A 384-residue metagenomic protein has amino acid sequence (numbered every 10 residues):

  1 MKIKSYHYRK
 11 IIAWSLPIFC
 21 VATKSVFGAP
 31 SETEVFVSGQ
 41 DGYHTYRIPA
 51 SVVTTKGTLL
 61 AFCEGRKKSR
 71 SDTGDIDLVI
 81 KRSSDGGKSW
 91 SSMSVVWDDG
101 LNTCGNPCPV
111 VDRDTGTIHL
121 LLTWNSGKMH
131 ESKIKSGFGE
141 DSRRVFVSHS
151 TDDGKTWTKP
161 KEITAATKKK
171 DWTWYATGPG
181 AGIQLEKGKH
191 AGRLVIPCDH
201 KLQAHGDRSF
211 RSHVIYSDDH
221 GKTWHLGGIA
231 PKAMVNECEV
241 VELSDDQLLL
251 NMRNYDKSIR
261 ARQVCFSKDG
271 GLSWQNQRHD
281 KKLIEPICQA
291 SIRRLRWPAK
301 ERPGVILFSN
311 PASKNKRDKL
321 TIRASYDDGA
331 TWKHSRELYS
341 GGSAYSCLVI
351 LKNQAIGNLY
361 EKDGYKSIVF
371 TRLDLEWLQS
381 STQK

Functional and structural regions predicted by a protein language model:
K2-S15: Bacterial N-terminal signal peptides that target proteins for export
Y6-Y8, F19, F27: Aromatic (phenylalanine/tyrosine) cluster motif
A13-K24: Bacterial N-terminal signal peptides
F27-K384: Asp-box/BNR beta-propeller blade signature and adjacent active/binding-site loops in extracellular glycan-interacting
